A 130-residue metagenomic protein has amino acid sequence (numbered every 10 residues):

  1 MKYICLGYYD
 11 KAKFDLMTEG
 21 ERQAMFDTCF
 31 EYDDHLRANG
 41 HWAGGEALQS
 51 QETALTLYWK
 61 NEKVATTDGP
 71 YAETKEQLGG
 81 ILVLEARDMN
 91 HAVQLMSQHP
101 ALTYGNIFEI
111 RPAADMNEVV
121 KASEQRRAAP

Functional and structural regions predicted by a protein language model:
M1-P130: Conserved, structured core segments of small domains
